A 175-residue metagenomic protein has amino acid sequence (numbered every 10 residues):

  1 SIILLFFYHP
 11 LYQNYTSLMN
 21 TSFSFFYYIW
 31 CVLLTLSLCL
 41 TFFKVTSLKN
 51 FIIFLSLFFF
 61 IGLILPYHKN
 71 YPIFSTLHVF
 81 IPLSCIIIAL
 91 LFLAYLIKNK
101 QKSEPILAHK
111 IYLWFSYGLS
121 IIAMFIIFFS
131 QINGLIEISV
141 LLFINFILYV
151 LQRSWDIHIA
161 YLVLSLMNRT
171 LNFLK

Functional and structural regions predicted by a protein language model:
S1-K44: N-terminal topogenic module of multi-pass integral membrane proteins
I2, S56-L65, G118-I127: Aromatic-anchored segments of alpha-helical transmembrane domains
L5, H9, F42-V45, I64-H68 (+4 more regions): Transmembrane helix-loop junctions and nearby membrane-interface residues
S17-F25, H68-P82, F128-E137: Membrane-helix interface and helix-disruption motif detector
Y28-L40, C85-Y95, V140-R153: Hydrophobic cores of alpha-helical transmembrane segments in multi-pass inner/ER membrane proteins, independent
N50-I53: Cytoplasmic-side transmembrane-helix entry/capping segments in multi-pass membrane proteins
S56-A108: Membrane-proximal helix-loop-helix units in multi-pass membrane proteins
E104-L171: Terminal transmembrane helical module of multi-pass membrane proteins
